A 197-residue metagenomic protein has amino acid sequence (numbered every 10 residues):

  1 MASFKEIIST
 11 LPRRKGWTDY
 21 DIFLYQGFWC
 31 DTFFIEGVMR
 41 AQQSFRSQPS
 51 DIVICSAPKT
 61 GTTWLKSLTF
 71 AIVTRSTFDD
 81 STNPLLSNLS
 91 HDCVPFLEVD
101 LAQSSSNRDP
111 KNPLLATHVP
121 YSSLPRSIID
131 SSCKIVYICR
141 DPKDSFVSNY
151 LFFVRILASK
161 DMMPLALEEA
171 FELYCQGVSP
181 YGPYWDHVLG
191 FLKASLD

Functional and structural regions predicted by a protein language model:
M1-D197: PAPS-dependent sulfotransferase catalytic domain
